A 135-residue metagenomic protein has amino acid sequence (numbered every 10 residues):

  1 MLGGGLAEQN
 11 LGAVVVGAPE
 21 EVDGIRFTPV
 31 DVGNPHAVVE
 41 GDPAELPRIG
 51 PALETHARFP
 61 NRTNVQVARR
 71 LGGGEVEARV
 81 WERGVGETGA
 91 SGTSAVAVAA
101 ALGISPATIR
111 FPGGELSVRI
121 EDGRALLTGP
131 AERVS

Functional and structural regions predicted by a protein language model:
M1-A90, A97-S135: Active-site proximal loop and beta-alpha junction motif in alpha/beta enzyme cores
